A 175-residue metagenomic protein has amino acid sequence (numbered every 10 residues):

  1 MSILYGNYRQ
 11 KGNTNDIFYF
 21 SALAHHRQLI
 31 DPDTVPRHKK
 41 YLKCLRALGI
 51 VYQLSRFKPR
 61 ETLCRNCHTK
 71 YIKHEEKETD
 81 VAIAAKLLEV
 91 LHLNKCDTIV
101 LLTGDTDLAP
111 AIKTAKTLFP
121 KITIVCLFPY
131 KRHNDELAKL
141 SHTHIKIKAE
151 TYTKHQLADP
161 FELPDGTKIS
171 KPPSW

Functional and structural regions predicted by a protein language model:
M1-K73, T123-L127: Domain-level signal for Mg2+-assisted phosphodiester chemistry and nucleotide/NA-binding surfaces in nucleic-acid
V51-W175: Nuclease catalytic cores that cleave nucleic-acid phosphodiester bonds, predominantly acidic two-metal-ion
